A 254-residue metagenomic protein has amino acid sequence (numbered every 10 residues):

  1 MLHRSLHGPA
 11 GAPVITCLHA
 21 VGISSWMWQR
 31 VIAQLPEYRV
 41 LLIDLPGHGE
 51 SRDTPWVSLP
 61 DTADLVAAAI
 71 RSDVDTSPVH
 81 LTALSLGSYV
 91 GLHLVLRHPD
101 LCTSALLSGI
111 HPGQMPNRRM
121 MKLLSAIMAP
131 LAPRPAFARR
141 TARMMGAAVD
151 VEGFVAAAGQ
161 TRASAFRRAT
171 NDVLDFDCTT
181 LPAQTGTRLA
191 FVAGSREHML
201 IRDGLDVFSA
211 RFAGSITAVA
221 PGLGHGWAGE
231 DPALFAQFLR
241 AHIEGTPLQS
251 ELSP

Functional and structural regions predicted by a protein language model:
S5-R52: Conserved HGGG/HGGXW glycine-rich cap/lid loop of the alpha/beta-hydrolase fold
R30, L41-T82, Q237: Active-site loop/oxyanion-hole signature of alpha/beta-hydrolase fold enzymes
L45-H48, I110, G222: Active-site loop/turn elements of alpha/beta-hydrolase fold enzymes, especially the short glycine-/histidine-rich
A83-G87, G91: Gly/Ala-rich beta-loop-alpha elbow adjacent to hydrolase catalytic centers
L92-R97, C102-A132: Flexible "cap/lid" loop of the alpha/beta hydrolase fold
P116-R118, P133-Q184: Conserved alpha/beta-hydrolase catalytic His-Asp/Glu region
R188-L223, G229: Conserved loop-alpha-helix segment in the C-terminal half of the alpha/beta-hydrolase fold that carries the catalytic
S215-P254: Catalytic active-site module of serine/aspartate enzymes centered on a nucleophile-bearing elbow/loop
